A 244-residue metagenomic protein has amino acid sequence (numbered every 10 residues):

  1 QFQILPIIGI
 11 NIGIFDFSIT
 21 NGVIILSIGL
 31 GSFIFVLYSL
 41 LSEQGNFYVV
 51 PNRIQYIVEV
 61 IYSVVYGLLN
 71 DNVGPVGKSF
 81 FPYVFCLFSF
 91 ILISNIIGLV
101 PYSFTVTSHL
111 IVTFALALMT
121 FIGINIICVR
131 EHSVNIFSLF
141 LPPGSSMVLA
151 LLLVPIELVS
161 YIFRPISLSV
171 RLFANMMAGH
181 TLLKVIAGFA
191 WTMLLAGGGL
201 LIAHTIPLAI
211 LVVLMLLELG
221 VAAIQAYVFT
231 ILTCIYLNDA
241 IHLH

Functional and structural regions predicted by a protein language model:
Q1-H244: Selective transmembrane helix interface/packing segments
